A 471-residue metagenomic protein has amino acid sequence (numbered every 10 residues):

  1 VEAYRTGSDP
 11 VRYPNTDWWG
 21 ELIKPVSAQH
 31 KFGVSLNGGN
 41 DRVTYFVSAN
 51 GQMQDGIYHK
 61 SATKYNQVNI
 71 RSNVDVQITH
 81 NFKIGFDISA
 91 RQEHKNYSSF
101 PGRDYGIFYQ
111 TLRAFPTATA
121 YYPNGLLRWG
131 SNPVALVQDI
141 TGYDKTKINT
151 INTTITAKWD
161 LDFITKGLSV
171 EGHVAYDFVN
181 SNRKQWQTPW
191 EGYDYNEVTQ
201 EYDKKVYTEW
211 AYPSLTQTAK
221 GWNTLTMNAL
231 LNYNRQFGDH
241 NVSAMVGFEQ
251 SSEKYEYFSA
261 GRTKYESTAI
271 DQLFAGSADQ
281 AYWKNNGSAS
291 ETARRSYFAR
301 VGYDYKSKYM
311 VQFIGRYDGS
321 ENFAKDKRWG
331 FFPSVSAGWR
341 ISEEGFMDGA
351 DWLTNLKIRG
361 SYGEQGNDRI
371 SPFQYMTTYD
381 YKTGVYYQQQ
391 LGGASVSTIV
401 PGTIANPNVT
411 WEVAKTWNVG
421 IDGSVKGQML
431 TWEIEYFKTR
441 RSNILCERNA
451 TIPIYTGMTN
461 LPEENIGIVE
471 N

Functional and structural regions predicted by a protein language model:
V1-S61: Residues embedded in well-ordered regular secondary structure
H30, N73-Q92, N96-L112, T119 (+3 more regions): Extracellular/periplasmic, surface-exposed regions of secreted and cell-surface proteins
Y58-A62, N322-K325: Short, surface-exposed loop/turn segments at secondary-structure junctions
